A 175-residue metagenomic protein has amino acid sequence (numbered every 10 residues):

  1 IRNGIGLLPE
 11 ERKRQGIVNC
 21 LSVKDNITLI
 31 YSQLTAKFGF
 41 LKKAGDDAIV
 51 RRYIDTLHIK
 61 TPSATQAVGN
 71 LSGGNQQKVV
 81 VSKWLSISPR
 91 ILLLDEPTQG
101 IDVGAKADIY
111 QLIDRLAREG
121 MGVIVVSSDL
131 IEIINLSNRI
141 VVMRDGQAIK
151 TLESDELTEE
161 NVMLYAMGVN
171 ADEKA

Functional and structural regions predicted by a protein language model:
I1-A175: Glycine-rich phosphate-binding loops of nucleotide-dependent enzymes
